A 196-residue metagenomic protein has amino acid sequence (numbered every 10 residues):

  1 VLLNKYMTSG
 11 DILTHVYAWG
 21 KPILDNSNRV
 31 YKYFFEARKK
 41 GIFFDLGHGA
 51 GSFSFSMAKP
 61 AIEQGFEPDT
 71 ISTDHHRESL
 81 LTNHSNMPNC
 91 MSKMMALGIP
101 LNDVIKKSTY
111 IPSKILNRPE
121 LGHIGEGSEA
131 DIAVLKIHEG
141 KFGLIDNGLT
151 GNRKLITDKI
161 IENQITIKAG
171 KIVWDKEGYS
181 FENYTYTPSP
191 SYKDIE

Functional and structural regions predicted by a protein language model:
V1-L81: Active-site core of metal-dependent hydrolases
L2-L3, N83-H84, D146, G178: Short acidic, glycine/serine/threonine-rich loops at helix termini
K5, L116, G122-G125, D158 (+1 more regions): Residue "hotspots" at secondary-structure boundaries inside conserved domains
R29, N86, D158: Short acidic-hydrophobic sequence patches enriched in Asp/Glu that either
F34, S108-Y110, S180: Short linear loop/turn motifs
S56-E139: His/Asp/Glu-enriched, well-ordered alpha-helical/loop segment that forms or immediately abuts the divalent-metal
E129-Y186: C-terminal cap of metal-dependent C-N hydrolases
T185-E196: Beta-strand/loop-dominated core regions that host nucleotide or nucleotide-derived cofactor-binding catalytic loops
